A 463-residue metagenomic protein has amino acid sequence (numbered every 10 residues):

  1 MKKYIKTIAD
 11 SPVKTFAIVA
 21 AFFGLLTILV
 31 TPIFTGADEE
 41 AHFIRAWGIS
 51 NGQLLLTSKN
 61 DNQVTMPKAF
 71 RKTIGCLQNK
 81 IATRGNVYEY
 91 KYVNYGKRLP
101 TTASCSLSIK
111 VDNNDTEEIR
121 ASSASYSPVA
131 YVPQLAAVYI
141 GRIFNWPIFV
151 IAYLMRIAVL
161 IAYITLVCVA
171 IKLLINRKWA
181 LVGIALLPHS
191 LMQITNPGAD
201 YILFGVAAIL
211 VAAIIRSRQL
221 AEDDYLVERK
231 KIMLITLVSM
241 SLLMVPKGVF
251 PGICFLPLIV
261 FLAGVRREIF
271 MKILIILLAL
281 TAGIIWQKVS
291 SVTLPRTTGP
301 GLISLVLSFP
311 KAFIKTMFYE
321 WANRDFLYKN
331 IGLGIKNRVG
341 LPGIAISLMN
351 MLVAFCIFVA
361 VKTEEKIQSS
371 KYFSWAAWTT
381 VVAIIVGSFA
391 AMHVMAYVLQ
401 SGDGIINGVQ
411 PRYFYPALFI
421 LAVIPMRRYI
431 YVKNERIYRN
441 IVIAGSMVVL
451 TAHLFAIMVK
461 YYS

Functional and structural regions predicted by a protein language model:
M1, A213-V227, L234, P251-L280: Perimembrane helix-loop-helix junctions
M1-L25, K272-I276, E365-W378, R436-V448: Start-transfer (signal-anchor) and selected internal transmembrane alpha helices of multi-pass inner/ER membrane
Q53-Y153, Q400: Interfacial juxtamembrane loops and adjacent helix segments that form the catalytic/substrate-binding surfaces
W146-F149, C168-H189: Transmembrane-helix signature of polytopic, membrane-embedded enzymes that assemble or transfer cell-envelope glycans
A185, R218-L242, P246, I437: Short hydrophobic alpha-helices at membrane interfaces in multi-pass membrane enzymes
N196-L203: Short acidic/glycine- and proline-prone juxtamembrane loop motifs at membrane-interface regions of multi-pass membrane
Y225-R229, V265-M271, F358-A383: Membrane-interface helix-loop-helix junctions at transmembrane boundaries of multi-pass membrane enzymes, predominantly
Q287-E365: Membrane-lumen/periplasm interface segments of multi-pass, membrane-embedded glycan/lipid transferases
